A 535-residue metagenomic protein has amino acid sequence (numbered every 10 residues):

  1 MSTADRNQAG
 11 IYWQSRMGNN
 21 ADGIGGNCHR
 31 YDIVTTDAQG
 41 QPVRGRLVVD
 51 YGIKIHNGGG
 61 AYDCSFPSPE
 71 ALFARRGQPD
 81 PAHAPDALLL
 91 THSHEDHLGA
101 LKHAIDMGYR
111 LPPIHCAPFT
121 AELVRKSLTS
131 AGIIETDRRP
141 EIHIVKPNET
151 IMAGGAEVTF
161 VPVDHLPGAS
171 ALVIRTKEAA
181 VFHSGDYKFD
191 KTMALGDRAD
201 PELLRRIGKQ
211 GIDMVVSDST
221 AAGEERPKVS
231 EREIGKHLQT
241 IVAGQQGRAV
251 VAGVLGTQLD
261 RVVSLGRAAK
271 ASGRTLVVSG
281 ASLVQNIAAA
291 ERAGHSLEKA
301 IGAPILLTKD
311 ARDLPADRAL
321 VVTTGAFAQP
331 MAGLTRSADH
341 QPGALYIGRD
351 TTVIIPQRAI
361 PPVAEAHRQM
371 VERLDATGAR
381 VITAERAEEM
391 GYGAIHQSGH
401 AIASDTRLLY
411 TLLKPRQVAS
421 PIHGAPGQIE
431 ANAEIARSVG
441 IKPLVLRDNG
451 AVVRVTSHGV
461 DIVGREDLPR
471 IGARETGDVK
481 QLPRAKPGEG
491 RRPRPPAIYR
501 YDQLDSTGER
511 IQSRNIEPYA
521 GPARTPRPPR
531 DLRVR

Functional and structural regions predicted by a protein language model:
M1-S2, I511: Intrinsically disordered, low-complexity segments
S2-L89, H94-A271, T275-K309, R336-Q341 (+1 more regions): His/Asp/Glu-rich metal-coordinating catalytic cores of metallo-dependent phosphodiesterases/hydrolases acting on
I11-W13, I33-T35, L72, L468 (+4 more regions): Extended hydrophobic/Leu-rich segments
A38, P522-T525: Generic N-terminal simple sequence motifs
P42-R44, E141-H143, T150-M152, E157-T159 (+6 more regions): Ser/Thr- (and often Asn-) enriched beta-sheet segments in non-cytosolic proteins
H92-H97, H165, H183, Y392-A403 (+1 more regions): Histidine-centered active-site/metal-ligand motif
G223-P361, R368-Y392, S398-G521: Hard-cation-handling environments
R524-R535: Non-Sec secretion/translocation targeting segments of pathogen effectors
